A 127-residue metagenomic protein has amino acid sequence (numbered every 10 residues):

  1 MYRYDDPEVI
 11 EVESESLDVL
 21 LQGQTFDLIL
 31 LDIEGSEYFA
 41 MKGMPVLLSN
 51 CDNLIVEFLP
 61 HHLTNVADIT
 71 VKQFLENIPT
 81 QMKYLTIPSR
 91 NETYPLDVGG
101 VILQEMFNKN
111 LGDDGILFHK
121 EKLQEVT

Functional and structural regions predicted by a protein language model:
M1-S49, H61-I69, Q73-F74: Short internal loop-to-helix segment that lines adenine-nucleotide cofactor pockets
E8, L20, H62-T127: Rossmann-like AdoMet/SAM-dependent catalytic core
N53: Short glycine-centered segments of the SAM/dcSAM-binding site in methyltransferase folds
E57: Conserved beta-strand segments of the P-loop GTPase G domain that flank and frequently precede/overlap
